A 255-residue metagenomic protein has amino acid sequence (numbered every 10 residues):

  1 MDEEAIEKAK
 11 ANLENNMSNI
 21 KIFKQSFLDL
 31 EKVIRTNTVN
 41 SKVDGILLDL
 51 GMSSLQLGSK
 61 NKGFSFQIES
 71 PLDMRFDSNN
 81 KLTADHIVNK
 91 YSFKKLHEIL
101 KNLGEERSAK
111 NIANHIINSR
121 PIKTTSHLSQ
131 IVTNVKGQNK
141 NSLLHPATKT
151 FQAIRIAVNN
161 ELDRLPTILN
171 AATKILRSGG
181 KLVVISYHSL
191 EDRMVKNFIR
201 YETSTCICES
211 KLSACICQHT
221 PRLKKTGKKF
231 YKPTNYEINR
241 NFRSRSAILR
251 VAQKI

Functional and structural regions predicted by a protein language model:
M1-I255: S-adenosyl-L-methionine-dependent methyltransferase catalytic core, i.e., the SAM/SAH-binding region
